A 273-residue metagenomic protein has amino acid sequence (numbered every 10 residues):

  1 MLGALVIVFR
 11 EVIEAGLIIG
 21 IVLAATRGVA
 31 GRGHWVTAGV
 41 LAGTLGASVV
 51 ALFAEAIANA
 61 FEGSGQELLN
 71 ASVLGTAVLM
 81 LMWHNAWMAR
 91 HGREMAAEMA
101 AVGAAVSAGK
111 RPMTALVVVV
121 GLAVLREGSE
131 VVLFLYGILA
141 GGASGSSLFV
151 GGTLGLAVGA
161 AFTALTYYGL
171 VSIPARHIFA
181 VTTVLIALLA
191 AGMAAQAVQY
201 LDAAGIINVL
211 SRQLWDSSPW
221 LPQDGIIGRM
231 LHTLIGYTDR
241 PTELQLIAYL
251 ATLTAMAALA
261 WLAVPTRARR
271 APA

Functional and structural regions predicted by a protein language model:
M1-A273: Multi-pass alpha-helical transmembrane bundle typical of ion/small-solute transporters and intramembrane aspartyl
